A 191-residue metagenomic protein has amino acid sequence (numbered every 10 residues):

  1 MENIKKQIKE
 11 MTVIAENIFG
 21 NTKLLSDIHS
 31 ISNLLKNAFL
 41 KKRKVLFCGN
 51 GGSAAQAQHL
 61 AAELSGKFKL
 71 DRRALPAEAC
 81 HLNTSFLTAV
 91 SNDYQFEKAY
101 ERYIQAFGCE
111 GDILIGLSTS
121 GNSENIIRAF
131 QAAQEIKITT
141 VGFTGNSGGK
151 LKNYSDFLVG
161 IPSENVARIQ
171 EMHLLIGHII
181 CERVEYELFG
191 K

Functional and structural regions predicted by a protein language model:
M1-K23: Generic N-terminal amphipathic, Lys/Arg-enriched alpha-helix
N33-G108: Glycine-rich, small/polar surface segments that engage phosphate groups of diverse ligands
K42-R43, G111, K137-I138: Glycine-centered short loops/turns at secondary-structure junctions
S53-Q58, N122-A129, L151: Short glycine/serine/threonine-rich phosphate/pyrophosphate-binding segments that cradle anionic phosphate groups
H81, S118, T144, V159-A167: Short beta->alpha connector loops at strand-helix junctions that form conserved, small/polar/Pro-enriched
A106, A167-K191: A charged, well-structured terminal subsegment
L114, T140, F157-V159: Short, well-ordered beta-strand core segments
F143-S155: Short, glycine/polar-rich helix-capping loops at beta-to-alpha or helix-loop-helix junctions that flank or form
